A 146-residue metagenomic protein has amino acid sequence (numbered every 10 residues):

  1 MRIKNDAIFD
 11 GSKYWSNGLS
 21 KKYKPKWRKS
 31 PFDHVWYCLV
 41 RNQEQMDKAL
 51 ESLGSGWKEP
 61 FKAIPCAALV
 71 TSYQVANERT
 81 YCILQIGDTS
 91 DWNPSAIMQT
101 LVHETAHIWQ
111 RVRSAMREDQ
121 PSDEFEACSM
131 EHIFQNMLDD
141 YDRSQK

Functional and structural regions predicted by a protein language model:
M1-Q45, T89: N-terminal low-structure segments adjacent to metalloprotease catalytic domains across cellular compartments
A7, W109-V112, Y141: Structural signature of transmembrane alpha-helix termini at the membrane-water interface
R41, A49-S52: A conserved mid-domain beta-alpha-beta active-site/ligand-binding segment of alpha/beta enzyme cores
L53-S95, I108: Active-site scaffold of zinc-dependent metalloenzymes
S95-A96, T100, P121-F125: Short, conserved micro-motifs enriched in small and acidic residues
Q99-R111: Active-site recognition of the HExxH zinc-binding catalytic motif
R113-Q120: Short helix/strand-bridging catalytic loops that position acidic/His residues to coordinate divalent metals and engage
Q120-K146: Post-HExxH zinc-binding segment in Zn-dependent metallohydrolases
